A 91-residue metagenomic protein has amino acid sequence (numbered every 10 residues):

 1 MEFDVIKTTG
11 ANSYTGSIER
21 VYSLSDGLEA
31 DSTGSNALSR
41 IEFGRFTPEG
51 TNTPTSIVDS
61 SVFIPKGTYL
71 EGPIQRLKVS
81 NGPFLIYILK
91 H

Functional and structural regions predicted by a protein language model:
M1-D26: Solvent-exposed, flexible loop/coil segments flanking beta-strands in beta-rich domains
I6-Y14, P54-Q75, Y87-H91: Beta-sandwich interaction modules
S13, T33-S35, T51-T53: Exposed regions on extracellular, virion, or secretory-pathway luminal proteins
L28-P48, P83-H91: Short, surface-exposed beta-strand/strand-loop-strand elements in extracellular ectodomains
